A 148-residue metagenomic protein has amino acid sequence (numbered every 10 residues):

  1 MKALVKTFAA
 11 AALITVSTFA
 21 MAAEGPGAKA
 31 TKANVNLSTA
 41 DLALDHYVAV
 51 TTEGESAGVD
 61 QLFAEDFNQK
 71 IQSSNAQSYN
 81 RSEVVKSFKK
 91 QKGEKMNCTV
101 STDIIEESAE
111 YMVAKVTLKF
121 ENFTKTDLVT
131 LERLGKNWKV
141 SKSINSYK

Functional and structural regions predicted by a protein language model:
M1-A9: Bacterial N-terminal signal peptides that target proteins for export
L4, A20-E53: Short, low-complexity N-terminal intrinsically disordered segments enriched in polar/charged residues
T15-T18: N-terminal signal peptide c-region/cleavage motif recognized by signal peptidases
G25, T124-K148: Short beta-strand edge/turn micro-motifs at domain boundaries
K32, S82-F123: Surface-exposed, charged secondary-structure patches
G54-K70: Short, well-ordered alpha-helical segments enriched in acidic and aromatic residues
F63, S73, T117-F120, V129-R133 (+1 more regions): A mature extracytoplasmic/lumenal domain signature
N68-Q77, G93: A short gly/proline-enriched turn/hairpin at secondary-structure junctions
